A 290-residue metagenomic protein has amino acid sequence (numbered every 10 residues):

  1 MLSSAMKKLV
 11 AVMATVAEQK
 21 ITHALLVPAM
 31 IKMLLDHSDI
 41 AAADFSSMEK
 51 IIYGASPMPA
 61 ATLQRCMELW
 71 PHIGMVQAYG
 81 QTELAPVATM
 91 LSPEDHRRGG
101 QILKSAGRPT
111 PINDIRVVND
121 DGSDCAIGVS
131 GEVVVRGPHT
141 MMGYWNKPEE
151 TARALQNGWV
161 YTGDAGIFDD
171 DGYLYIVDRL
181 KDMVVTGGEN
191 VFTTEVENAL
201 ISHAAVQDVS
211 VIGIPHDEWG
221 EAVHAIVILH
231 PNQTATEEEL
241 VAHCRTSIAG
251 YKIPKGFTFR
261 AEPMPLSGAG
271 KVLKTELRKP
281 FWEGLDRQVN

Functional and structural regions predicted by a protein language model:
M1-M33, K50-I52, V76, V134: AMP-binding/adenylate-forming
V16, A24-V27, G137, M142-N146 (+5 more regions): AMP-binding/adenylate-forming catalytic core of the ANL superfamily
I21-L26, L35-Q101, D114: Gly/Ser/Thr-rich phosphate-binding loop
A55, G80, G107, D164 (+1 more regions): Active-site glycine-centered loops adjacent to acidic/histidine catalytic or metal-binding residues that shape
M75-E83, A106-P109, I212-P215, T258: Beta-strand->loop->alpha-helix junctions that form or flank phosphate-binding loops in nucleotide-handling enzymes
L103-P109, D124, A154-N157: Short Gly/Pro-enriched turn/cap motifs at secondary-structure boundaries
R116, I127-M141, W159, A165-G166: AMP-binding/adenylate-forming core of the ANL superfamily
K279-N290: Acidic/polar alpha-helix N-cap and adjacent early helical turns within long charge-rich amphipathic helices/linkers
